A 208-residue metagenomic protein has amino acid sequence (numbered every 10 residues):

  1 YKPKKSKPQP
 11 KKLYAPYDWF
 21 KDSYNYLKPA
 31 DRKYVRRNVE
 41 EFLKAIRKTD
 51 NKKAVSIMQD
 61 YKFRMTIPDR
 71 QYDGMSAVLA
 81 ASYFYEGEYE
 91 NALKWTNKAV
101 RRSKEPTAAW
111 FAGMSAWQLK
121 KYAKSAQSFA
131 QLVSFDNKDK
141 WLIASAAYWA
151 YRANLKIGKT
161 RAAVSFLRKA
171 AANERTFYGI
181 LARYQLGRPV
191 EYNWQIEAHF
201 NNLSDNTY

Functional and structural regions predicted by a protein language model:
Y1-Y208: Extracytoplasmic and endomembrane cell-envelope/extracellular-matrix remodeling and assembly machinery
